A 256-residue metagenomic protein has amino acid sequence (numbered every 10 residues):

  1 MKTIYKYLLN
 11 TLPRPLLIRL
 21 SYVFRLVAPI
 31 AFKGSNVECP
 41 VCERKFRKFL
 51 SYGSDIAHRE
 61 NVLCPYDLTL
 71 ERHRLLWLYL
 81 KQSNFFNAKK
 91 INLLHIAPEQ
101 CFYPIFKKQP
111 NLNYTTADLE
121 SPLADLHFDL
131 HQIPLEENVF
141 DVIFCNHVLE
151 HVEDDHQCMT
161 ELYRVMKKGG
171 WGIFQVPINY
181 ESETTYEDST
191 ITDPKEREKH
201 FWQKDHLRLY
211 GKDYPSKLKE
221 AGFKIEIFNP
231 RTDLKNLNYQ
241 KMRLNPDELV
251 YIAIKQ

Functional and structural regions predicted by a protein language model:
K2-P134, N229-Q256: Conserved N-terminal segment of class I S-adenosyl-L-methionine
T3-K6, F24-V37, E153-Y163, K167 (+1 more regions): S-adenosyl-L-methionine-dependent methyltransferase catalytic module, highlighting the catalytic core
K90, F140-D141: Local beta-strand N-terminus motif with an aromatic residue
I96, I143-F144: Hydrophobic beta-strand segment of the Class I
V142-I143, L162: Alpha-helical membrane segments in multi-pass integral membrane proteins
H147-H151: Short catalytic micro-motifs in class I SAM-dependent methyltransferases
